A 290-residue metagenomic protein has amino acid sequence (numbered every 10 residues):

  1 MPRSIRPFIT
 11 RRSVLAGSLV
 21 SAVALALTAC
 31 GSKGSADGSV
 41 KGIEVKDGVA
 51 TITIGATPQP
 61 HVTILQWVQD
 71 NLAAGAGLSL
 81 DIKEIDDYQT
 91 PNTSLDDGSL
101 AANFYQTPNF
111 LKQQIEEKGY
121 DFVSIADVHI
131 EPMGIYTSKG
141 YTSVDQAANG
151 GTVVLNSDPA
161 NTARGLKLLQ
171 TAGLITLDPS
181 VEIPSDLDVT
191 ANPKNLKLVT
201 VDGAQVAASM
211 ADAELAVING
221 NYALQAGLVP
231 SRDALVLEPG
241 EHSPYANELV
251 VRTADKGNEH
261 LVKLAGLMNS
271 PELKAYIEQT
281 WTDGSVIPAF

Functional and structural regions predicted by a protein language model:
R11-L15: N-terminal export leaders
A26-A29: C-terminal motif of bacterial Sec signal peptides marking the signal peptidase cleavage site
G31-K33: Bacterial signal peptide processing site
I43, D47-Q59, L78-E84, T152-V153: Short, well-ordered beta-strand elements
I82-T93, V181-A208: Short helix-initiation/N-cap motifs at beta->coil->alpha
I125-I175, K274: A conserved helix-loop-strand patch within extracytoplasmic ligand-binding domains of the periplasmic binding
P132-V144, Y245-N258: A bilobed periplasmic-binding-protein/Venus flytrap-type ligand-binding module shared by bacterial periplasmic
T162-Q170, M268-P288: Periplasmic-binding protein-like
